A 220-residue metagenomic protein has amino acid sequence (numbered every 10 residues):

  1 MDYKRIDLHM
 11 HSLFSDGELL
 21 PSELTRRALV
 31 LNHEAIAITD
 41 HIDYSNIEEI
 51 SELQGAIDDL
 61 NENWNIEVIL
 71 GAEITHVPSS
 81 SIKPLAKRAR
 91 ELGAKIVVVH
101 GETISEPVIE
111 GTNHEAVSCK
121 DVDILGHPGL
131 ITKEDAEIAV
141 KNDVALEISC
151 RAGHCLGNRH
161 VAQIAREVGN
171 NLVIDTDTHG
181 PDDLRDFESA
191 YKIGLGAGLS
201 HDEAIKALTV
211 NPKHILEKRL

Functional and structural regions predicted by a protein language model:
M1-R5, F14-N32, S45-G55, N61-W64 (+1 more regions): Metal-centered catalytic cores of metalloenzymes
R5-S15, I38-I42, P128: Histidine-centered catalytic micro-motifs
H9, A28, D40, H127 (+2 more regions): Conserved, mostly hydrophobic/aromatic
H11, I42-D43, T75, E102-I104 (+2 more regions): Catalytic metal-binding/acid-base residues of hydrolase active sites
D16-L19, I47-I50, V108-N113, D135-N142 (+2 more regions): Histidine/acidic-residue-rich catalytic or RNA/ligand-binding cores of hydrolases and nuclease-related proteins
H41, N170-L184: Short acidic/histidine-rich active-site segments
N46-I148, L216-L220: Extended substrate/RNA-proximal surfaces in nucleic-acid metabolism proteins
K192-L220: Mid-to-C-terminal alpha-helical segments outside catalytic/metal-binding sites
